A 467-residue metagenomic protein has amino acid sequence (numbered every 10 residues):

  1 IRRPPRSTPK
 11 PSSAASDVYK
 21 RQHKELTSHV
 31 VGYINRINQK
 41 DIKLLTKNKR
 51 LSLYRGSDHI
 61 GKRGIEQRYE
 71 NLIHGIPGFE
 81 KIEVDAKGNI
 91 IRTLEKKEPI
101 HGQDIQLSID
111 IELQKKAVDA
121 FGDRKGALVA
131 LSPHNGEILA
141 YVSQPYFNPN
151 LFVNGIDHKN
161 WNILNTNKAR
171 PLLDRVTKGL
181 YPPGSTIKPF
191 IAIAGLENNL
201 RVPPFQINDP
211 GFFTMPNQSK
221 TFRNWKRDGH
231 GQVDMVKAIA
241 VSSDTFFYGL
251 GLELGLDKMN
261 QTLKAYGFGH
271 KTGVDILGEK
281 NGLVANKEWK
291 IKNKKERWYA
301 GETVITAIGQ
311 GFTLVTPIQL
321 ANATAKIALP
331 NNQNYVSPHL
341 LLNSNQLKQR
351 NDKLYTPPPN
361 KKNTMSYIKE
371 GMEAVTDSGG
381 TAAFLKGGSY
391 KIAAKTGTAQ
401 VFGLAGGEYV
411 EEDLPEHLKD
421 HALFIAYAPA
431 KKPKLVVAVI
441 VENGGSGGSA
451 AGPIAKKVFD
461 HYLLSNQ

Functional and structural regions predicted by a protein language model:
I1-A15, Y19: Single conserved hydrophobic/aromatic residue that forms the stacking wall/gate of nucleotide- or nucleobase-binding
S13-A127, V142, Y146-R175, L180 (+1 more regions): Extracytoplasmic/periplasmic proteins that interact with beta-lactams or build/remodel peptidoglycan
K62, L320, G447-F459: Short, charged, low-complexity patches
V84-L94, H134-T186, F190-V439: Beta-lactam-recognizing serine transpeptidase/beta-lactamase-like catalytic domain environment
L128-P133: Short hydrophobic alpha-helical segments used for membrane anchoring or interfacial signaling
K348-L354, I454-Q467: Short, gly/Ser/Thr-rich active-site loops of penicillin-recognizing serine hydrolases
E442-G445: A generic structural motif
